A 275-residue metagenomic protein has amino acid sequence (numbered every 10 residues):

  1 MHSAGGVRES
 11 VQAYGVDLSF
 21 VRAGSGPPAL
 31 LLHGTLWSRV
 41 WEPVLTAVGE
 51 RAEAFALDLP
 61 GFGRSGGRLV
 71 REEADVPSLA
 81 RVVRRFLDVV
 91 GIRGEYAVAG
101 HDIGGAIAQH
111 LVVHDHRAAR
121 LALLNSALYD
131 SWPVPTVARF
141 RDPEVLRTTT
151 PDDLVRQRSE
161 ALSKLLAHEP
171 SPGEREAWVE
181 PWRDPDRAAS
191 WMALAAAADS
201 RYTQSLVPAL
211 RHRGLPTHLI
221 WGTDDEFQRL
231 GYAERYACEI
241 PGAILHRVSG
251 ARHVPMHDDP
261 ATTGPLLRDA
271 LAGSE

Functional and structural regions predicted by a protein language model:
M1-L30, G49-A52, D88-E95, Q204 (+2 more regions): Alpha/beta-hydrolase fold catalytic core
Y14, F55-A99, P265: Active-site loop/oxyanion-hole signature of alpha/beta-hydrolase fold enzymes
V21-G66: Conserved HGGG/HGGXW glycine-rich cap/lid loop of the alpha/beta-hydrolase fold
G100, G104: Gly/Ala-rich beta-loop-alpha elbow adjacent to hydrolase catalytic centers
V113, A119-T150: Flexible "cap/lid" loop of the alpha/beta hydrolase fold
V134, D152-H212: Conserved alpha/beta-hydrolase catalytic His-Asp/Glu region
R187-C238, R247: Conserved serine/cysteine hydrolase catalytic core
A251-P260, G264: Catalytic histidine-centered segment of alpha/beta-hydrolase-like enzymes
